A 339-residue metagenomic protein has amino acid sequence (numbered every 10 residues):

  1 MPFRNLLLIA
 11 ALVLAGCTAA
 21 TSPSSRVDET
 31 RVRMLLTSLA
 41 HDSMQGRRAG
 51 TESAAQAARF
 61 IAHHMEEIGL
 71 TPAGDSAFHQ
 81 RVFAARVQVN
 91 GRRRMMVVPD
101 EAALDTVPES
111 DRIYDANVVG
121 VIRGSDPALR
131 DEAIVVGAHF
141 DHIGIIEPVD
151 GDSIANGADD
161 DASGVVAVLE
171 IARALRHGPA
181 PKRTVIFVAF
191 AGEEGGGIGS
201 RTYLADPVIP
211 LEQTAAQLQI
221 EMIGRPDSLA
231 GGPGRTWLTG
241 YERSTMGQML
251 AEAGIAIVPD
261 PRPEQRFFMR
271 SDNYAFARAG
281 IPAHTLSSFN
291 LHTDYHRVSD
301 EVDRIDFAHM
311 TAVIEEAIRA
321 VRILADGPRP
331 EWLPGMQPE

Functional and structural regions predicted by a protein language model:
M1-L7: Bacterial N-terminal signal peptides that target proteins for export
L7-G16: Bacterial N-terminal signal peptides
C17-A73, R130-A133, P334, E339: N-terminal hydrophobic or amphipathic helices/low-complexity stretches enriched in small/hydrophobic/Pro/Gly
S22-R26, D42-E52, E67, L104-E109 (+6 more regions): Second-shell loop/turn segments in exported
R47-R123: A non-catalytic alpha/beta surface segment that caps or lines the substrate-entry region of metallo-dependent hydrolase
V118, L129-E132, V136-G196, A317: Alpha-helical metal-binding/catalytic segments enriched in His/Glu/Asp
A180, F190-T285, F289-D294, R329-W332: Metal-dependent peptidase/peptidase-like ectodomains
S288, T293-E339: His/Asp/Glu-rich mid-to-C-terminal helical/loop segments that flank catalytic regions of hydrolases
